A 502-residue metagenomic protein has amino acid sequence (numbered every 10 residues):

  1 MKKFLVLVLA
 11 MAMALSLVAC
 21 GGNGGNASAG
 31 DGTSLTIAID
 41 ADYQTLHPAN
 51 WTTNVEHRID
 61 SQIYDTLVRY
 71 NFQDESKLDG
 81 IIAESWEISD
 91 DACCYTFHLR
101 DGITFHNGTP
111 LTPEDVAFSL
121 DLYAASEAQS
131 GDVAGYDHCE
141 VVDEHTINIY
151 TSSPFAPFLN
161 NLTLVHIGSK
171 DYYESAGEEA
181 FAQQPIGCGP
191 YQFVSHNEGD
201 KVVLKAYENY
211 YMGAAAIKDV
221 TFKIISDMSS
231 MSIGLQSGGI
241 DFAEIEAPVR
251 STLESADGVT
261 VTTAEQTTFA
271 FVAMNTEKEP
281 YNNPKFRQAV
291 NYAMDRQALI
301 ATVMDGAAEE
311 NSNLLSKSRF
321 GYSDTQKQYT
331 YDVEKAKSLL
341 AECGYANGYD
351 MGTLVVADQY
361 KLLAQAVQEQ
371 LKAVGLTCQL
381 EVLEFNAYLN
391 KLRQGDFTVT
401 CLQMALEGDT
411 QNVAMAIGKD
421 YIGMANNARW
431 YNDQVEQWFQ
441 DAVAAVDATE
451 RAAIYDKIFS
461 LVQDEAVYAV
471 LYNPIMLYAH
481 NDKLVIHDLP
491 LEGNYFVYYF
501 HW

Functional and structural regions predicted by a protein language model:
V8, N23, D305, E309-E342 (+1 more regions): Structural transition elements
A38-D90, I186: N-terminal lobe/hinge region of extracytoplasmic solute-binding protein
N71-Q73, T163-A215, D219, E334 (+1 more regions): Gly/Pro-rich hinge or "lid" segments in bacterial periplasmic/extracellular proteins
E87, D91, G131-Y172: Surface-exposed binding/hinge segments that line and control ligand-binding clefts or catalytic entry sites
T112-S119, E144-N148, G189-P190, I217-D219 (+4 more regions): Alpha-helical secondary-structure segments
Y207-L253, T377-Q379: Ligand-site clamp/hinge motif
M294-G321, Q359-Q368, R393-W502: Detector for C-terminal structural segments
A341-L406, M476: Ligand/substrate-recognition segments at binding pockets and active sites
